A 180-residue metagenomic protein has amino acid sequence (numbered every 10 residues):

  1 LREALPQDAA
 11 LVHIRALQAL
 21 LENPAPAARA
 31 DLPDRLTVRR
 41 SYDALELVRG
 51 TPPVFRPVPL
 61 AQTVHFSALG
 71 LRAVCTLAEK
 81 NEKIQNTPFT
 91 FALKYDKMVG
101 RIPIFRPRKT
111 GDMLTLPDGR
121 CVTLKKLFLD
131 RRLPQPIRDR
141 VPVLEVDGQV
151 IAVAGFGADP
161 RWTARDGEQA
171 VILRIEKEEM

Functional and structural regions predicted by a protein language model:
L1-M180: AMP-forming adenylation/ATP pyrophosphatase catalytic core
